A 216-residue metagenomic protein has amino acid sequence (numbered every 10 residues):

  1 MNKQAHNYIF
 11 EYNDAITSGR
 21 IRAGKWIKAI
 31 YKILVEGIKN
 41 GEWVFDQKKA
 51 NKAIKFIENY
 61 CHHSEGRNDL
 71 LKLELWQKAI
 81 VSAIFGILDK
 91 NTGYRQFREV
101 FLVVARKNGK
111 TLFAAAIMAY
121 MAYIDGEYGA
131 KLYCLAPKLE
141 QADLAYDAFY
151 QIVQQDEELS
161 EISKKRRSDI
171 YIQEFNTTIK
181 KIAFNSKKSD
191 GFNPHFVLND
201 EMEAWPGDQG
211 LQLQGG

Functional and structural regions predicted by a protein language model:
N2-G216: Phosphate/NTP-binding elements of NTP-utilizing enzymes
